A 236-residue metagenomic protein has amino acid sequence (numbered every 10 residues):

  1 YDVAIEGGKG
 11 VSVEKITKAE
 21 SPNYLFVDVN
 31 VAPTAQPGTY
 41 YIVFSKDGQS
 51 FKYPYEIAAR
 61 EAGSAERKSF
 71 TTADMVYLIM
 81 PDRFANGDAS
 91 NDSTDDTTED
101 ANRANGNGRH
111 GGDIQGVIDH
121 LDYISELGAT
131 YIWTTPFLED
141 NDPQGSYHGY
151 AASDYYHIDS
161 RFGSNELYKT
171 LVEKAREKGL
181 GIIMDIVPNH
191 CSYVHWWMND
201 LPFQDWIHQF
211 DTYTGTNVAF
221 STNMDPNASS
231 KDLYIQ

Functional and structural regions predicted by a protein language model:
Y1-G48: Immunoglobulin-like IPT/TIG beta-sandwich domains and homologous Ig-like subdomains
K9-V11, P33, R67, G111-G112 (+1 more regions): Exposed regions on extracellular, virion, or secretory-pathway luminal proteins
G10-S12, T34-Q36, Q49-F51, A62 (+2 more regions): Generic "edge-of-domain/loop-turn" microfeature
S12-E14, Y77, S153: A short, local hydrophobic-aromatic micro-motif
Y41-G63: Short, structured interface segments
I57-L78, R83, G87: Low-complexity, Pro/Ser/Thr- and charge-rich linker/hinge segments at domain boundaries
A85-T130, T134-Q236: Substrate-binding/active-site clefts of carbohydrate-active enzymes
